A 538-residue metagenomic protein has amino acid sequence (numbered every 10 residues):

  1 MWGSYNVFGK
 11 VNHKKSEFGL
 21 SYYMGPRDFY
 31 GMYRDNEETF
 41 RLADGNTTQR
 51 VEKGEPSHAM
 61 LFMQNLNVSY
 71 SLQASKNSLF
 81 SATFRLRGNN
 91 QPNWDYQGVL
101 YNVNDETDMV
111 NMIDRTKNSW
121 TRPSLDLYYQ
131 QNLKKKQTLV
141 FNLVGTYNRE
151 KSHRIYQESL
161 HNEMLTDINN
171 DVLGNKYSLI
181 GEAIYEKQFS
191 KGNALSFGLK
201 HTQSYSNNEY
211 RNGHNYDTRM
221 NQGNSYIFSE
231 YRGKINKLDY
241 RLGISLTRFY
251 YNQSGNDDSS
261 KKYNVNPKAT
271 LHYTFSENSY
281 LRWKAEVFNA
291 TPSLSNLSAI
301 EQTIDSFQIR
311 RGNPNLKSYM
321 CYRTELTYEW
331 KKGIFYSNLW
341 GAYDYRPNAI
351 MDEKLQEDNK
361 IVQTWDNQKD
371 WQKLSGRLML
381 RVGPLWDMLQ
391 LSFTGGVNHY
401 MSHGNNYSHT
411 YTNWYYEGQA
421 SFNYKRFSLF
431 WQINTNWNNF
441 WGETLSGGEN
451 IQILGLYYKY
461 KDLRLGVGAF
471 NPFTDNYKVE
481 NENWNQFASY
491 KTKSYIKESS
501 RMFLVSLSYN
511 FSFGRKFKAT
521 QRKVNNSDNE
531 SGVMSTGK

Functional and structural regions predicted by a protein language model:
M1, N89, W94-G98, L195-S204 (+6 more regions): Surface-exposed extracellular loop regions of Gram-negative outer-membrane beta-barrel proteins
M1-G98, D114-R149, N175, L179 (+14 more regions): Membrane-proximal, glycine/serine-rich, low-complexity loop/turn segments characteristic of large bacterial
G31-T47, N93-M109, S152-L160, N207-N215 (+9 more regions): Outer-membrane beta-barrel translocator domains and adjoining extracellular loop/strand segments of Gram-negative
Q49-R50, P56, D108-M109, R115 (+10 more regions): Short leucine-rich amphipathic alpha-helices used at interfaces
H58-M60, R115-T121, N169-Y177, N215-G223 (+7 more regions): Replace "Gram-negative outer membrane beta-barrel proteins" with "bacterial and organellar outer membrane beta-barrel
D108-M112, T116-N118, K134-G233: Replace "related TpsB outer-membrane translocases also match" with "some related outer-membrane beta-barrels such as
S178-I180, N313, K317, R323 (+1 more regions): Outer membrane beta-barrel strand-and-loop segments of large Gram-negative receptors, especially TonB-dependent
G395-S402, T412-K459, L463-R464, G468-K491: C-terminal beta-barrel architecture of Gram-negative outer-membrane proteins
